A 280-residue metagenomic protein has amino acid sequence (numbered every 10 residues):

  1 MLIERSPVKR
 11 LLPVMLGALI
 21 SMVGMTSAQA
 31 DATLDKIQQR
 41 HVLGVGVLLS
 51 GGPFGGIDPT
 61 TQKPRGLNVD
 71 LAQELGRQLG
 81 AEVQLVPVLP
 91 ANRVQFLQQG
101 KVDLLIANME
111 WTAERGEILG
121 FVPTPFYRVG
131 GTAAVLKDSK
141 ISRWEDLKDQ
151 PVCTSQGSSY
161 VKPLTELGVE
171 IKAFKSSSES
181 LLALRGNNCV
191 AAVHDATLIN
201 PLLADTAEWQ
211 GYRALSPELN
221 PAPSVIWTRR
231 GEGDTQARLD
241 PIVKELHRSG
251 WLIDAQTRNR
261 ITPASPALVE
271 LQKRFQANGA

Functional and structural regions predicted by a protein language model:
A30-N108: Extracytoplasmic small-molecule ligand-binding "clamshell" domains of the periplasmic binding protein/Venus flytrap
D31, A81-L85, M109-W111, R115 (+1 more regions): A conserved helix-loop-strand patch within extracytoplasmic ligand-binding domains of the periplasmic binding
D31, S159-K175, G211-A214, V243-A280: Ligand-binding clefts/hinges and TM-proximal coupling segments of bilobed small-molecule sensing domains
L34, G66-L67, G116-F126, Y212-S216 (+1 more regions): A structural signal for short loop-to-beta-strand junctions that line the ligand-binding cleft of periplasmic/secreted
L49, Y127-V135, A196, N200 (+2 more regions): Periplasmic-binding protein-like
G66-Q78, I141, E145-D146, Q150-P151 (+2 more regions): Extended ligand-binding regions for polar small-molecule ligands
Q84-Q95, G157, K172-G186, N220-A222: Short helix-initiation/N-cap motifs at beta->coil->alpha
Q95, M109-E117, P163-E166, V190-N220: A ligand-binding cleft/hinge motif common to bilobed small-molecule-binding domains
